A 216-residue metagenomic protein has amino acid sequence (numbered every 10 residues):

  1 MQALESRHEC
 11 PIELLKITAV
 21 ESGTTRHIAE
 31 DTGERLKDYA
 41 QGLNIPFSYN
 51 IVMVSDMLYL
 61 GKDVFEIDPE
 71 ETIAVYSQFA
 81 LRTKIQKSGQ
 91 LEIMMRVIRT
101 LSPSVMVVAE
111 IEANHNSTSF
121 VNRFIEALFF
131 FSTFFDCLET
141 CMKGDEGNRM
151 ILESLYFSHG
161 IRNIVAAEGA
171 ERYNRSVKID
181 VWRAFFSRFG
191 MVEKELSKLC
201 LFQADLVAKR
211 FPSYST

Functional and structural regions predicted by a protein language model:
M1-S6, G33-K37: Short, well-ordered amphipathic alpha-helices
A3-T18: Conserved S-adenosyl-L-methionine
G23-T216: Domain-level detector for long C-terminal conserved domains
